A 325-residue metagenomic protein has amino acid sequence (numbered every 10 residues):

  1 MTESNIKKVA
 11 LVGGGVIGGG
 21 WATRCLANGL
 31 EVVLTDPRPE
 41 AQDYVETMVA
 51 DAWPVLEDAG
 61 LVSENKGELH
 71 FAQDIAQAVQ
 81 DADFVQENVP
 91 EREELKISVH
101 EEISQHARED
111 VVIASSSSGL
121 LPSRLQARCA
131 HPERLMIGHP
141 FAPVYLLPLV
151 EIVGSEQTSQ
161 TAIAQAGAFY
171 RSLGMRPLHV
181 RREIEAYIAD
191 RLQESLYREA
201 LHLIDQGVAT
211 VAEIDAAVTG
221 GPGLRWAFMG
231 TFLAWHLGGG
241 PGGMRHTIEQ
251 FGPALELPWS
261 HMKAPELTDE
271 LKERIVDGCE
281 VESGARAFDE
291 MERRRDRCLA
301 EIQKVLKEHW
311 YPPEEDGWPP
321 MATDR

Functional and structural regions predicted by a protein language model:
M1-V55: NAD(P)+-binding Rossmann beta1-loop-alpha1 motif at the extreme N-terminus of oxidoreductases
T2-N5, N28, M175, Q206 (+1 more regions): NAD(P)-dependent Rossmann-like dehydrogenase/reductase catalytic/cofactor-binding core
V32, V85, I113-A114, L135: Hydrophobic/aromatic residues located in beta-strands of well-ordered beta-sheets within soluble catalytic
P37-E40, V55-V112: Rossmann-like NAD(P)-binding element
R38, H131, S159, A209-E213: Helix N-cap / loop-to-helix initiation motif
S115-R182, A186, D190: Rossmann-fold dinucleotide-binding core
V144-V153, L173, L178-V208, A216-L233 (+1 more regions): Active-site-proximal catalytic alpha-helix in oxidoreductases
